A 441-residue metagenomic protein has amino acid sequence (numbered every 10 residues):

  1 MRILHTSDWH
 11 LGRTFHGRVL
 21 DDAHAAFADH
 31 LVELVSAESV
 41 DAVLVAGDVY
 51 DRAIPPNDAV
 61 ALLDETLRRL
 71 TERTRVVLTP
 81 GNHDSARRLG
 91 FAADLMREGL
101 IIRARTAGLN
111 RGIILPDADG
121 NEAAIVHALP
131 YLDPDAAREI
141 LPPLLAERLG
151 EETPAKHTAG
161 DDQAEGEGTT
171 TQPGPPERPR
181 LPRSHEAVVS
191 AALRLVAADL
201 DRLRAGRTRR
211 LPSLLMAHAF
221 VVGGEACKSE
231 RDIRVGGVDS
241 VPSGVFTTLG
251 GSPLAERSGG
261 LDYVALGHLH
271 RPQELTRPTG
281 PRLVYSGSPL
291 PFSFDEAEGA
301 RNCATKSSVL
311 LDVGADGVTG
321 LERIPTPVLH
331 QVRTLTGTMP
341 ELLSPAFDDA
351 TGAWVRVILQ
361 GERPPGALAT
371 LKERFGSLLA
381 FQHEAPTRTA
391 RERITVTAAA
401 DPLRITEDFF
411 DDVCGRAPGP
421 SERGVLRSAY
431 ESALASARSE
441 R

Functional and structural regions predicted by a protein language model:
M1-E72, R427-S436, E440-R441: N-terminal active-site segment of His-dependent metallophosphoesterases
T6-S7, V43-D48, V76-N82, R103-T106 (+3 more regions): Active-site neighborhood of phospho(di)ester-bond hydrolases with catalytic His/Asp-centered motifs
H10, V40-D58, R75-R87, R207-T208 (+1 more regions): Active-site neighborhood of divalent metal-dependent phosphoester/pyrophosphate hydrolases
F15-H16, V49-L67, P80-L100, A104 (+1 more regions): Metal-dependent catalytic neighborhoods of phosphoester/phosphodiester hydrolases
A37, A42, N302-K306, D312-R441: Accessory, non-catalytic peripheral segments of nucleic-acid enzymes
L70-L78, A350-A353: Short, surface-exposed connector motifs at secondary-structure boundaries
L95-D239: Conserved catalytic scaffold of divalent metal-dependent phosphoesterases
V221-A315: Conserved beta-sheet core of the metallophosphoesterase superfamily
